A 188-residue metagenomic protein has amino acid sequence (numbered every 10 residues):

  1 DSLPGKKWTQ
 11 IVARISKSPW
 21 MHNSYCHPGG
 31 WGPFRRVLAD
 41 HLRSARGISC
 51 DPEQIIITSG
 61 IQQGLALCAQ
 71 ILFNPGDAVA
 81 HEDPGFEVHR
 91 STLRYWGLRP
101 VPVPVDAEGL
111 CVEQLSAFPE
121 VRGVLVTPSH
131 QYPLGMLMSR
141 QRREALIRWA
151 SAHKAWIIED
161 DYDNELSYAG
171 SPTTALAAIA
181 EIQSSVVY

Functional and structural regions predicted by a protein language model:
G5: Glycine-rich active-site loop/strand segments that organize a redox cofactor
V12-I15, P19-K154, I158, E165-V187: Conserved core of the PLP fold type I
